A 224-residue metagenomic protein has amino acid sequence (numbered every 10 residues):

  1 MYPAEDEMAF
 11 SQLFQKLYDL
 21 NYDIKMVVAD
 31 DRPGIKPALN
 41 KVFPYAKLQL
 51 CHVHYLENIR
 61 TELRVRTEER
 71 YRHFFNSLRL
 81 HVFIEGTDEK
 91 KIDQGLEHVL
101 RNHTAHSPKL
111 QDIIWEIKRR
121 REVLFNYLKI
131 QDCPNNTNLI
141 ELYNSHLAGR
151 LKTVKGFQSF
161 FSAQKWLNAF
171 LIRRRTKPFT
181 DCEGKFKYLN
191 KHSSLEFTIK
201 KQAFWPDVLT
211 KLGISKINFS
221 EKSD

Functional and structural regions predicted by a protein language model:
M1-N21, M26: Active-site beta-loop-alpha junctions of metal-dependent nucleic acid enzymes, especially the RNase H-like/DDE
P3, E7, Q49, F160: Flexible, glycine- and charge-enriched loops at secondary-structure boundaries
A9, D31, S162-W166: Short amphipathic alpha-helical segments
S11, Q15, P44, F75-N76 (+5 more regions): Compositionally biased, low-structure terminal segments
D19, K25-V28, G34-S159, P178 (+1 more regions): Extended amphipathic alpha-helical interaction segments
G149-S223: Basic, amphipathic alpha-helical segments enriched in Lys/Arg and hydrophobic/aromatic residues
